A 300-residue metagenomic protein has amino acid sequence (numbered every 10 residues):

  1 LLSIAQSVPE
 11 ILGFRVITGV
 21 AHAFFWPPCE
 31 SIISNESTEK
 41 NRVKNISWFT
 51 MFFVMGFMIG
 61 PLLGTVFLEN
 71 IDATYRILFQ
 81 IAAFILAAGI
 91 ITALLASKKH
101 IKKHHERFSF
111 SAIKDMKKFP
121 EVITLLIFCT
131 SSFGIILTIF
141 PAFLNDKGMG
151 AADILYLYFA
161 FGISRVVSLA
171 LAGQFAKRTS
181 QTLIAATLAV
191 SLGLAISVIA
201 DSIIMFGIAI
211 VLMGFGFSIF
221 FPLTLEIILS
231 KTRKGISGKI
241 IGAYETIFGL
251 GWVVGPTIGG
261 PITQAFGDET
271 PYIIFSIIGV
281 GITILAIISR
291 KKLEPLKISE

Functional and structural regions predicted by a protein language model:
L1, Q181-I196: Structural signature of the two symmetry-related core transmembrane helices
P9-I17, I204-L212: Paired small-residue
F14-M51: Cytoplasmic helix-loop-helix junction between adjacent transmembrane helices in 12-TM secondary transporters
A83-K102, L285-R290: C-terminal membrane-cytosol helix-exit motif in multi-pass small-molecule transporters
A96-T124: Juxtamembrane intracellular "pre-TM" segments in multi-pass secondary transporters
F119-L125, T130-K147, I154-L157: Helix-loop boundary and gating motifs at the non-cytosolic
S168-T179, T263: Helix-to-loop junctions at the C-terminal end of transmembrane segments in multipass secondary transporters
I236-A265: A late C-terminal transmembrane helix in Major Facilitator Superfamily
